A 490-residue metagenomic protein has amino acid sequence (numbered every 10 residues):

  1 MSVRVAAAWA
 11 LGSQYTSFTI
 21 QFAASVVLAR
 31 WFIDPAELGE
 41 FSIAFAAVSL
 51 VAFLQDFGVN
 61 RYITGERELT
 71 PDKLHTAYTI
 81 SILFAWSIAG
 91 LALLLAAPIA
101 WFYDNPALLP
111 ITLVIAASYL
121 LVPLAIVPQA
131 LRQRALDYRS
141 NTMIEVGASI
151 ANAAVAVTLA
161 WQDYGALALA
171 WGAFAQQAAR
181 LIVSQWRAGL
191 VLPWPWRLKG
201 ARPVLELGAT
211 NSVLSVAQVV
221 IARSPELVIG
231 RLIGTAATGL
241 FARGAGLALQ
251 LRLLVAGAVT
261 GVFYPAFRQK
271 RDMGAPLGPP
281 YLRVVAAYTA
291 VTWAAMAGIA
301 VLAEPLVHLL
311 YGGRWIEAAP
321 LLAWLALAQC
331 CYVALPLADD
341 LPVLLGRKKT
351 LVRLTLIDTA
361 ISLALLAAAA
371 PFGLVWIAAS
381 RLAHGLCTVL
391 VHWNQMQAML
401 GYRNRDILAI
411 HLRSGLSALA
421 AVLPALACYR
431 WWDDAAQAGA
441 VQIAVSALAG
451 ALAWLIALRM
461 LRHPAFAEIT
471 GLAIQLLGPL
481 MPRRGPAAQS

Functional and structural regions predicted by a protein language model:
M1-F22, T64, E68-T79, L108 (+4 more regions): N-terminal membrane topogenesis motif
S2-F57, F84-P98, L113-S118, G147-V157 (+2 more regions): Signature of the first transmembrane helix
V3, R139, M143, I182-R223 (+3 more regions): Interhelical loop/hinge segments that connect adjacent transmembrane helices in multipass membrane
V3-R4, R61-P71, L120-E145, L167 (+3 more regions): Membrane-interface junctions at transmembrane-helix termini in multi-pass inner-membrane proteins
A6-S17, Q21, L169-G172, Q176 (+8 more regions): Transmembrane helical elements of multi-pass membrane transporters/channels
L54-P71, Q133-R134, G244, A248-T292 (+1 more regions): Helix-loop junctions and terminal segments of transmembrane helices in multi-pass membrane transport/translocation
L109-A116, I144-G189, P203-G208, L214 (+6 more regions): Hydrophobic alpha-helical transmembrane segments
A398, Y402-N404, L426-S490: Membrane-proximal transmembrane or re-entrant/amphipathic helices at the cytosolic face
